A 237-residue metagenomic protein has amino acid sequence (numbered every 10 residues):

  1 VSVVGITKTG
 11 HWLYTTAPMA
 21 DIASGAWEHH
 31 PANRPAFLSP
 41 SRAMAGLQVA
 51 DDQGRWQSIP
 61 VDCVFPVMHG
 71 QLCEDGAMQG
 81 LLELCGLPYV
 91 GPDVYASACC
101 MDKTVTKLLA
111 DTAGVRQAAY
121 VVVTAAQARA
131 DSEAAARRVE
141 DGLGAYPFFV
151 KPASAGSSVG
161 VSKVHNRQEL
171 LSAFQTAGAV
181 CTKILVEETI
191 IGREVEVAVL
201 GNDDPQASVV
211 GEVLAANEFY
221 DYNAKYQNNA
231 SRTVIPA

Functional and structural regions predicted by a protein language model:
V1-Y95, C99-V105, T112, V123-A135: ATP-binding N-terminal substructure of ATP-dependent carboxylate-amine bond-forming enzymes
V3, G54, S58, S97-R193: Active-site nucleotide/adenylate-binding loops and adjacent lid/helix of ATP-dependent enzymes
G5-T7, D93, V121-T124, H165 (+2 more regions): Residues at the C-termini of beta-strands that transition into short coil/loop
T9-L13, G156, G192-E196: Short, active-site-adjacent cap segments at secondary-structure transitions
P88-P92, Q117, A207-S208: Short hydrophobic/aromatic-enriched beta-strand-loop microsegments
V90-G91, S157-S158, S231-I235: Short small-residue beta-strand/loop micro-motif enriched in glycine and branched aliphatics
S162-A237: Phosphate-binding site of ATP-dependent enzymes
